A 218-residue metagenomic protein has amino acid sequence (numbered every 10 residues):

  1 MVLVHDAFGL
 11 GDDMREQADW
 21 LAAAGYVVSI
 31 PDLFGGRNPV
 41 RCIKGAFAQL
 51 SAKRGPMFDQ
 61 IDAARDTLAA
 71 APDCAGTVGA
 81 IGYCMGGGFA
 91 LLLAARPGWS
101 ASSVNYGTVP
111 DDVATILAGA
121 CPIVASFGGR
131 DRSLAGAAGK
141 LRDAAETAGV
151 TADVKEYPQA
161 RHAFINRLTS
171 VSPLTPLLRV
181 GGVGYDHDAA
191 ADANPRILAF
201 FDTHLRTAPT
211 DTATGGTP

Functional and structural regions predicted by a protein language model:
M1-D73, R167-V183: Serine-hydrolase catalytic machinery in alpha/beta-hydrolase-like enzymes
Q17, A135-A145: Short alpha-helix in the alpha/beta-hydrolase fold that links the catalytic acid
L33-G36, T108, A160: Short beta-to-alpha linker loops that shape the active-site pocket of alpha/beta-hydrolase fold enzymes
D62-A120: Primarily recognizes the serine-hydrolase "nucleophile elbow" in alpha/beta-hydrolase and SGNH/GDSL folds
P110-A120, D131, D186, A199 (+2 more regions): Conserved serine/cysteine hydrolase catalytic core
G119, V124-F127, Y157: Short beta-strand/loop motif that positions the catalytic acidic residue of the alpha/beta-hydrolase fold
G129-A135, H162-A163: Acidic catalytic loop of the alpha/beta-hydrolase fold
T151-P218: C-terminal catalytic histidine-bearing segment of alpha/beta-hydrolase fold enzymes
